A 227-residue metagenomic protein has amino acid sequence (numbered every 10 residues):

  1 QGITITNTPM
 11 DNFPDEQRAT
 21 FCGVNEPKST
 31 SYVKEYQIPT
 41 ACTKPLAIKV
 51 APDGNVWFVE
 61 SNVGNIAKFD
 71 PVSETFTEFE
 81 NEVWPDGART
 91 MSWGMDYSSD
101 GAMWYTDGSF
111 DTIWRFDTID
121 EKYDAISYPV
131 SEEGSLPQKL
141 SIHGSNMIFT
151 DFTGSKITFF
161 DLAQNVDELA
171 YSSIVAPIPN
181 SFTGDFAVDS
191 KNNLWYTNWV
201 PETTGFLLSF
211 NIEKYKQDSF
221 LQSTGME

Functional and structural regions predicted by a protein language model:
Q1-T4: Aromatic- and Gly/Pro-enriched helix-to-coil junctions and flexible linker segments
T6-S31: Blade/loop signatures of beta-propeller domains
P14-Q17, K34-Q37, T77-V83, D124-P129 (+2 more regions): Beta-propeller fold detector
A41-D53, W84-D100, S131-G144, P177-N192 (+1 more regions): Beta-rich, blade/repeat-based domains predominating in secreted/periplasmic proteins but also intracellular
V56-N62, W104-S109, F149-G154, L194-E202: Conserved beta-strand positions in repeat-built beta-propeller and related beta-rich domains
N65-A67, T112-R115, S155-F160, T203-S209: Structural motif
D70-E74, D117-E121, D161-V166, N211-Y215: Short loop/turn segments that connect beta-strands within beta-propeller blades
